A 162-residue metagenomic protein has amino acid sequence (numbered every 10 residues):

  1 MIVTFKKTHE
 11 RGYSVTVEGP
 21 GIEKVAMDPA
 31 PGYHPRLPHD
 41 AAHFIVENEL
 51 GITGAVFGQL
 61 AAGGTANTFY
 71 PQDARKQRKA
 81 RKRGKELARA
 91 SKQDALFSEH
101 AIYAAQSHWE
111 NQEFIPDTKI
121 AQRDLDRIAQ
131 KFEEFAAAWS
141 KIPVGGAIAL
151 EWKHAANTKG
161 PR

Functional and structural regions predicted by a protein language model:
M1-G12, V25, G32-P38, E49 (+1 more regions): Metalloprotease/metallohydrolase-associated module, dominated by Zn2+-dependent proteases
Y13-G19: Short polybasic amphipathic segments
V46: Short active-site segment of divalent metal-dependent hydrolases/proteases that encodes the spacing between
